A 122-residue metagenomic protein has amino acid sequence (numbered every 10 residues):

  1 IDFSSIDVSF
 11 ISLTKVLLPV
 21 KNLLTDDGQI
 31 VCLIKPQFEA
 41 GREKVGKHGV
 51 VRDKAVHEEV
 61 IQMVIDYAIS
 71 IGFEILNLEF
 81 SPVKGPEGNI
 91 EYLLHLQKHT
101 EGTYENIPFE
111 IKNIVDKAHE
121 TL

Functional and structural regions predicted by a protein language model:
I1-F3, K15: A short acidic, Gly/Pro-enriched loop at the edge of an enzyme's catalytic core that lines a small-molecule cofactor
V8-S9, I34: Glycine-rich, N-terminal phosphate-binding loop of Rossmann-like dinucleotide-binding domains
T14-V31: A short glycine-rich, Lys/Arg-flanked "PGG" loop and its adjoining helix->strand segment in the class I
K35, G88: Residue-level signal for inorganic ion chemistry
P36-D53: Short, glycine-/aromatic-enriched active-site segment of Class I SAM-dependent methyltransferases
H57-I71: Short alpha-helix
G72-P82: Conserved S-adenosyl-L-methionine
N89-L122: Flexible, glycine-/basic-rich loop-and-beta segments that form/coincide with the SAM-dependent methyltransferase
